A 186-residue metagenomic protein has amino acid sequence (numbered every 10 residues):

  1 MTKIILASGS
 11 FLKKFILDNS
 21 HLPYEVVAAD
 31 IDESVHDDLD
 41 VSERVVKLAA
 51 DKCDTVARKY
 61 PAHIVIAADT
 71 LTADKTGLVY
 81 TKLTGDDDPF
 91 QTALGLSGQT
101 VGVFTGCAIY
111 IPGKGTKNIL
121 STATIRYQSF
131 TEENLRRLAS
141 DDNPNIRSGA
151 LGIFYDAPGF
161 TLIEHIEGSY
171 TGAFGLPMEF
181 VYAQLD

Functional and structural regions predicted by a protein language model:
M1-L22: N-terminal beta1-alpha1 ligand-phosphate binding loop
T2, V41-D186: Anionic-ligand binding patches
G9, A29, P112: Cofactor-binding loop segments of dinucleotide-utilizing enzymes, especially the Rossmann-like FAD- and NAD(P)+-binding
K13, E33-V35, T116: Flexible, glycine-rich phosphate/dinucleotide-binding loops and adjacent beta-alpha linkers at cofactor/substrate
Y24-V35: A short beta-strand-loop structural module common to alpha/beta enzyme folds
D37-L39: Short acidic/polar beta-strand-loop edge motifs in secreted extracellular and Gram-negative envelope-associated
